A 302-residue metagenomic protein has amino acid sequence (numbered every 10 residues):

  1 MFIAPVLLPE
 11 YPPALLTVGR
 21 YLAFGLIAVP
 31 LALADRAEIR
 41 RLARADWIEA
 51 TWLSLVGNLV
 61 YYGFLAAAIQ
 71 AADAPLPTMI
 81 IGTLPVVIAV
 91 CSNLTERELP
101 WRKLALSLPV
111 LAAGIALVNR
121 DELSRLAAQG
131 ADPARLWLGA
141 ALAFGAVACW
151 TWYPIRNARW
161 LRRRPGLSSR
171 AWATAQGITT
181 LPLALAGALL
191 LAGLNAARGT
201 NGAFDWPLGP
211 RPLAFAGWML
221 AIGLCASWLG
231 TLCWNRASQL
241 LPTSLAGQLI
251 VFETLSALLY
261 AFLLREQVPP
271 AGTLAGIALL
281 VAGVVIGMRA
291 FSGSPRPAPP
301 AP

Functional and structural regions predicted by a protein language model:
M1-I3, A32-I81, L117, G223-L241: Specific transmembrane alpha-helical segments of multi-pass solute transporters/efflux pumps, especially DMT/EamA
F2, S54-L59, G63, V86-V90 (+5 more regions): Hydrophobic/small/kink-forming positions within alpha-helical transmembrane segments of polytopic membrane proteins
I3-E10, Q70, N119-R135, R163 (+2 more regions): Membrane-interface helix termini and inter-helical loops of multi-pass transporters
L7, L16, R20, A68 (+7 more regions): Hydrophobic/aromatic residues within transmembrane alpha-helices of multi-pass small-molecule transporters
L15-L31, W52, L106-A113, L138-G145 (+1 more regions): Hydrophobic alpha-helical transmembrane segments of multi-pass integral membrane proteins, especially transporters
G19, N58, A74-T83, R156-P182 (+2 more regions): Helix-helix packing/entry segments at the starts of transmembrane helices
R20-Y21, R120, G247-P302: C-terminal-most transmembrane helix of multi-pass membrane proteins
A28, P100-R125, G272-A290: Hydrophobic transmembrane alpha-helices of multi-pass small-molecule transport proteins
